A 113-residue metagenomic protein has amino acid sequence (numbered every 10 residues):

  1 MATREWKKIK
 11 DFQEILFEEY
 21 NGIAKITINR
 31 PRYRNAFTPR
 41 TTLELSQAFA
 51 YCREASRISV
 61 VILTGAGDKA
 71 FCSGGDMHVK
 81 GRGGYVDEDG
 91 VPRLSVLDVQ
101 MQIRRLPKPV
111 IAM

Functional and structural regions predicted by a protein language model:
M1-T64: Conserved CoA-thioester-binding segment of acyl-CoA-metabolizing enzymes
F12, A55, G74, L106-P107: Acidic-histidine catalytic/liganding microenvironments
T27, A112-M113: Conserved beta-strand segments that form the floor/walls of ligand-binding pockets within enzyme and binding domains
R57, G65-Q102: Glycine- (often His-adjacent) and acidic-residue-rich active-site loop that binds/positions the CoA thioester
T64-G65, M113: Short beta-strand segments
V99-A112: Conserved catalytic cysteine-centered active-site region of acyl-thioester-dependent Claisen-condensing enzymes
